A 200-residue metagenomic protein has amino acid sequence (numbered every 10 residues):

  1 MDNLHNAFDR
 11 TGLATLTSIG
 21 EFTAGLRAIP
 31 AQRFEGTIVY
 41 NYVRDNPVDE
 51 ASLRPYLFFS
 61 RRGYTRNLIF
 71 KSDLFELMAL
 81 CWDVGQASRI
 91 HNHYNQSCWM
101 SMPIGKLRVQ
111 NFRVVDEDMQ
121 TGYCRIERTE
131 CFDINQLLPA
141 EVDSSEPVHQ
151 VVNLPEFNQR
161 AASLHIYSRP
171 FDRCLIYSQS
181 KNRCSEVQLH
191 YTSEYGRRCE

Functional and structural regions predicted by a protein language model:
M1-V48: N-terminal leader/capping segments at the start of a protein or of a new domain
P55-V84: A short glycine-rich, His/Asp/Glu-containing loop-to-beta-strand
A79-H93, S144-E146: Conserved short histidine dyad/triad with adjacent acidic residue
V84, N95-R113: Glycine- and acidic-residue-biased ligand/ion/polar-headgroup-sensing regions
R89-H91, V109-Q110, V148-P155: Short beta-strand His + acidic residue motifs that chelate non-heme Fe in jelly-roll/DSBH and cupin folds
W99, F157-R173: A short hydrophobic beta-strand segment most commonly corresponding to one strand of the jelly-roll/cupin
W99, R113-H149, Q188-T192: Short acidic-glycine-tyrosine-enriched beta hairpin
K181-E200: Long hydrophobic alpha-helical segments typical of transmembrane helices together with their membrane-interfacial
